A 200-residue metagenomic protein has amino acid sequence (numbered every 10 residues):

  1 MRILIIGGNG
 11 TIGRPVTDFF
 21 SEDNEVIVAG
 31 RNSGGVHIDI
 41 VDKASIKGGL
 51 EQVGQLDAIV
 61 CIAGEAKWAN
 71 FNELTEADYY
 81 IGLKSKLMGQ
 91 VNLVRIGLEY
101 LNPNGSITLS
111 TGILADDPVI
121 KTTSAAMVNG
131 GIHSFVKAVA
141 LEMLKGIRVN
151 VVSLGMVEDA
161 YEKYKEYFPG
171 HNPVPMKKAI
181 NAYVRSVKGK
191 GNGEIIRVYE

Functional and structural regions predicted by a protein language model:
L4-F19: N-terminal Rossmann NAD(P)H-binding glycine-rich loop of SDR-like oxidoreductase domains
G30-A44: Rossmann-fold cofactor-recognition segment
I40-L56: Conserved Rossmann-fold cofactor-binding substructure of NAD(P)-dependent oxidoreductases
L56, L101-T111, K145-I147, G191: Active-site loop of short-chain dehydrogenase/reductase
V60-A69: Conserved NAD(P)H cofactor-binding loop of Rossmann-fold oxidoreductase domains
N70-F71, D78-Y80: Substrate-binding pocket helix/loop in short-chain dehydrogenase/reductase
G82-S85, V91-N92, Y100, S106-I132 (+2 more regions): Catalytic loop of short-chain dehydrogenase/reductase
I147, V151, E158-E162, E166-E200: C-terminal helical subdomain
